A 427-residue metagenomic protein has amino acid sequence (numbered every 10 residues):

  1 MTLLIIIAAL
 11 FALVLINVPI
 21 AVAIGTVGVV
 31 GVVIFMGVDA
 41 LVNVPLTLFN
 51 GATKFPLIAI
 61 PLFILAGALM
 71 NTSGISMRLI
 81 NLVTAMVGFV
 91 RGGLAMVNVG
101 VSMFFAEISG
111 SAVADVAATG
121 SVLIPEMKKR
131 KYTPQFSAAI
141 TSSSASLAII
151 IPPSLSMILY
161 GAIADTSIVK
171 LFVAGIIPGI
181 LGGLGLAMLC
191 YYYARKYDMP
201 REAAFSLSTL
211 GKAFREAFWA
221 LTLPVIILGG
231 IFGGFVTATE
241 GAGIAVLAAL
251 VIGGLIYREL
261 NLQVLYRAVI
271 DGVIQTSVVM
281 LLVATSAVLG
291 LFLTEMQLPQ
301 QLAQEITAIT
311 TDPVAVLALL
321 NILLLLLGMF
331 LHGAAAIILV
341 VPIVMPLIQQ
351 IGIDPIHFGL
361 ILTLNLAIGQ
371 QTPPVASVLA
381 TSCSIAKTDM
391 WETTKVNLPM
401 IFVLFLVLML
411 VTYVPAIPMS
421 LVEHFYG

Functional and structural regions predicted by a protein language model:
M1-G427: Alpha-helical transmembrane segments of multi-pass membrane transport proteins
